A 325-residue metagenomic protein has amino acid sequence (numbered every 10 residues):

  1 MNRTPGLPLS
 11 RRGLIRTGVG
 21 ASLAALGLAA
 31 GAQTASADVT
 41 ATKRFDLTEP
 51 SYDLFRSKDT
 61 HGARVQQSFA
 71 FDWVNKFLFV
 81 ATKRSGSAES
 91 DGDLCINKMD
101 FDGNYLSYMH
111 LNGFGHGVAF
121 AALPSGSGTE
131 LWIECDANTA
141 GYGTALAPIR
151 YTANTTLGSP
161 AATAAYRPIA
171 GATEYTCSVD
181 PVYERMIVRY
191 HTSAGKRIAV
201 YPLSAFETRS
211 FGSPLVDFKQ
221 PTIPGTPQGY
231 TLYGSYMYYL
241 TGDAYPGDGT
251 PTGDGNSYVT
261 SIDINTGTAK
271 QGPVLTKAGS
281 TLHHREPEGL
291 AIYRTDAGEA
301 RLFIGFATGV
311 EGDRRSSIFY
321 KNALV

Functional and structural regions predicted by a protein language model:
M1-L9, V19-A30, S36: N-terminal secretory signal peptides
S51-T60, Y105-H110, A161-R167, S213-Q220 (+1 more regions): A short beta-strand motif characteristic of beta-propeller blades
G62-V74, V118-G128, A172-Y183, G229-Y233 (+1 more regions): Structural signature of eukaryotic scaffold interfaces centered on beta-propeller domains
F79-H110: Beta-propeller domains
R84-A88, A137-G141, T192-G195, A244-D248 (+1 more regions): Short glycine/acidic-enriched loop and turn motifs that connect beta-strands
D93-F101, T144-A153, V200-L203, G253-T266 (+1 more regions): Beta-propeller blade signature
I223-I264: Loop/turn-rich, solvent-exposed surfaces of beta-rich toroidal or solenoidal domains
A269-I292: Conserved blade-ending motifs and adjacent loop-strand segments that build the rim/top face of beta-propeller domains
